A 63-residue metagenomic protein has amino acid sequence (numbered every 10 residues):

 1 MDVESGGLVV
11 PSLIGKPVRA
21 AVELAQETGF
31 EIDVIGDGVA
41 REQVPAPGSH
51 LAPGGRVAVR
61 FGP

Functional and structural regions predicted by a protein language model:
M1-P63: Ligand-recognition elements built from short beta-strands and adjacent flexible loops
